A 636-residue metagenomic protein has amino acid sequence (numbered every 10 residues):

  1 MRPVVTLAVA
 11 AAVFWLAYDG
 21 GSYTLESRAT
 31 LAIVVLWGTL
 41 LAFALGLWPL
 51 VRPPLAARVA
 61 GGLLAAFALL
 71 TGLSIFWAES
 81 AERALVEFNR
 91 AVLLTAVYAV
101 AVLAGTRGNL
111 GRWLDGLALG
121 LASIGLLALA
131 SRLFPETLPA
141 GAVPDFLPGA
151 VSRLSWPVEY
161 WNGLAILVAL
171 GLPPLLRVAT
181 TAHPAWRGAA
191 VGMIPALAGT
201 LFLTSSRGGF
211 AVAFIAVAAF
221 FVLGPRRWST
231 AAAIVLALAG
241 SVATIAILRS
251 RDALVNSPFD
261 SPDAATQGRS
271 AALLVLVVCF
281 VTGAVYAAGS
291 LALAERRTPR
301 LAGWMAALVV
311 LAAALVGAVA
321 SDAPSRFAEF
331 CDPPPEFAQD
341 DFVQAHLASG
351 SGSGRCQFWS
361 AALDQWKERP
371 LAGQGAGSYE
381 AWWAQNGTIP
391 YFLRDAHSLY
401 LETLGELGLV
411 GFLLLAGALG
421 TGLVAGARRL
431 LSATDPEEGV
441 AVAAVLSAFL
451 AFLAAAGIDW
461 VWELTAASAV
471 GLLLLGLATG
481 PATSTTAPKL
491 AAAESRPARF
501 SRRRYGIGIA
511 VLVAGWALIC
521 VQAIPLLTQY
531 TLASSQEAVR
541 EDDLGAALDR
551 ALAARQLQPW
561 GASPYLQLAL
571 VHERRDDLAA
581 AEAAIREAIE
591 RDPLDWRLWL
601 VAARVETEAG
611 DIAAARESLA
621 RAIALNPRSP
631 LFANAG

Functional and structural regions predicted by a protein language model:
M1-I75, E79-V86, R90, L94-L119 (+16 more regions): Transmembrane signal-anchor hairpin modules in multi-pass inner-membrane enzymes, especially those that act on
V13, G192-S205, A451-G457: Membrane-interface alpha helices of multi-pass inner-membrane proteins
A17-T24, E402-L407, A441-G471, R628: Membrane helix-loop boundary segments at the extracytoplasmic
G72-W77, R90, S123-L167, P195-T204 (+7 more regions): Membrane-interfacial helix-loop-helix modules of multi-pass inner-membrane proteins that assemble, modify, or transport
Y160, D341-R394, Y400-T403, L407-L414: TM-adjacent membrane-interface loops and short helices in multi-pass inner/ER membrane proteins
L172-L175, P195, F210-V222, T282-Y286 (+2 more regions): Hydrophobic transmembrane alpha-helices of multi-pass, membrane-embedded glycosylation machinery
A189, L409-A443: Hydrophobic transmembrane alpha-helices and their immediate junctions
L532-A533, S563-Q567, R597-V601, E617 (+1 more regions): Alpha-solenoid helical repeat scaffolds
